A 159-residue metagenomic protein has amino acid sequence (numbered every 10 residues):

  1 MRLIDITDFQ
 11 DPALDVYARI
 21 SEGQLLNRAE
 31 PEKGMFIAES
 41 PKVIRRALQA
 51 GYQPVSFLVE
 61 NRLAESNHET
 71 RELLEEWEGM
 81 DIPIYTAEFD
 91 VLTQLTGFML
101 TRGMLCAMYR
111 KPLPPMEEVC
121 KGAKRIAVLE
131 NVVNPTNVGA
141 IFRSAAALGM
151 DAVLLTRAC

Functional and structural regions predicted by a protein language model:
M1-L73, C159: Boundary-proximal intrinsically disordered activation/regulatory segments immediately upstream of a helical core
I4, K42, Q49, E76-G79 (+4 more regions): RNA substrate-binding interface of SAM-dependent RNA methyltransferases
Q10-D11, D90-L95: A short acidic, often aromatic-flanked loop/helix-cap motif at beta-alpha or helix-coil junctions that lines enzyme
P12, P54, P83, P114-P115: Proline-rich intrinsically disordered, low-complexity coils
M35, T96-F98: Short Gly/Pro-enriched turn/cap motifs at secondary-structure boundaries
N61-E65, G79-P83, Q94-T96: Short coil/turn segments at secondary-structure boundaries
G103: Broad gene-expression machinery/nucleic-acid interaction feature
C106: Glycine-rich phosphate-binding loops that contact phosphosugars or nucleotide phosphates
